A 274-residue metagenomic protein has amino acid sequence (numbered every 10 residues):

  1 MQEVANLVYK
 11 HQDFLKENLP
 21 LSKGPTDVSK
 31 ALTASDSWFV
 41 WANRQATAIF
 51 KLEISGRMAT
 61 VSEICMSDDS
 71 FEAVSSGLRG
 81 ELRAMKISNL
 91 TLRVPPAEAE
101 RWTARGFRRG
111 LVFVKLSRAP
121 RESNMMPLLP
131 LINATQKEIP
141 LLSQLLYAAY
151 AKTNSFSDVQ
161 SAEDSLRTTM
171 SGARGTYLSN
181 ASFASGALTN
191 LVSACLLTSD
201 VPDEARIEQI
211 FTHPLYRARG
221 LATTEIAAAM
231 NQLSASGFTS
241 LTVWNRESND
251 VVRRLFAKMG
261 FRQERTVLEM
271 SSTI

Functional and structural regions predicted by a protein language model:
M1-K16, P130-L146, A151, S155: A short beta-loop-alpha structural element at the N-terminal edge of CoA-dependent acyl/N-acetyltransferase catalytic
Q12, K16-N43, V159-L191, L196: Active-site rim helix/loop that mediates acceptor-substrate recognition in acyltransferases
K23-L82, S193-E208, H213: Conserved donor-binding loop and adjoining core beta-sheet/short helix segment in diverse acyl/aminoacyl transferases
A46-A48, L111-V112, V192-S193, A222 (+1 more regions): A structural microfeature
M66-L129, V267-S272: Acyl-donor-binding surface of acyltransferase catalytic domains
D68-E81, T212, A218-A235, R254 (+1 more regions): Conserved acetyl-CoA-binding loop-helix of GNAT-fold acetyltransferases
L90-R93, I207, L241-N245: Conserved hydrophobic beta-strand within the GNAT/NAT acetyltransferase core sheet that lines the active-site cleft
E100-A104, F256, F261: Conserved active-site tyrosine of GNAT-family acetyltransferases
